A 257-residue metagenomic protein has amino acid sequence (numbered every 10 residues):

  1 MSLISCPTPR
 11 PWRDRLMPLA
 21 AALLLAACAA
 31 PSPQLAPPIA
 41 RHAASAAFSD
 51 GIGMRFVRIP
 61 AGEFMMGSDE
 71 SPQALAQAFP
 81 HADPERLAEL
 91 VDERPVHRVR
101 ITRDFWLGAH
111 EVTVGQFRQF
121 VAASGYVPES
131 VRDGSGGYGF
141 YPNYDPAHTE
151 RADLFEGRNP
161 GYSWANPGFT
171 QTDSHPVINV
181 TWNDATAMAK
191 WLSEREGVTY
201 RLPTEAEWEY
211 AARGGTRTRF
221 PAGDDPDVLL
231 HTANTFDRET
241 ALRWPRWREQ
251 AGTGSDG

Functional and structural regions predicted by a protein language model:
S2-C6, R15-L19, L23-G157, W182-N183 (+2 more regions): Short, compositionally biased
M65, D69-A74, A78-E89, V127 (+1 more regions): Functional-site microenvironments in short loops/helix caps that host divalent-cation chemistry
